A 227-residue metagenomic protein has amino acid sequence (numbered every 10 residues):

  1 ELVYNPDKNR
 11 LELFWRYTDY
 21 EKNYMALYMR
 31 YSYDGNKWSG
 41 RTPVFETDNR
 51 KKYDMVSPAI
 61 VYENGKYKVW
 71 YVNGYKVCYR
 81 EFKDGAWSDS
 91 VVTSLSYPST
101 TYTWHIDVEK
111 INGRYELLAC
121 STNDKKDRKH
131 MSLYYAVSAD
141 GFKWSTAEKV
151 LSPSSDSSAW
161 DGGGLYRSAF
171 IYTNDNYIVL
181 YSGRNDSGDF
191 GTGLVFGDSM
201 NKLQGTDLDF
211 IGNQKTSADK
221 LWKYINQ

Functional and structural regions predicted by a protein language model:
E1-Q227: Carbohydrate-active catalytic/glycan-binding domains of CAZyme proteins, especially the secreted or lumenal ectodomains
